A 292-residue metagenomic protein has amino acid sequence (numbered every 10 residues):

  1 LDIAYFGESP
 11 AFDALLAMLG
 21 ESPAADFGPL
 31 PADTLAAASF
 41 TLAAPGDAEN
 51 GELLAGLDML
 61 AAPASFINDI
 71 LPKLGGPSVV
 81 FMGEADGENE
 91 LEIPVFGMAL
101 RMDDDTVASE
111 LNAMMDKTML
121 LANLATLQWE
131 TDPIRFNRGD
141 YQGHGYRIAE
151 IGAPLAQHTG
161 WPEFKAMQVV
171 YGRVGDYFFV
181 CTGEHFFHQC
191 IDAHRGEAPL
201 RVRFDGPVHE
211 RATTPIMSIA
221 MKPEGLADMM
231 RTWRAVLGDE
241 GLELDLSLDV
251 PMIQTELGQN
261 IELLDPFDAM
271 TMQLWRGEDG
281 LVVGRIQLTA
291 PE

Functional and structural regions predicted by a protein language model:
L1-E292: Signature of soluble extracytoplasmic/periplasmic domains of secreted precursors and cell-surface proteins
